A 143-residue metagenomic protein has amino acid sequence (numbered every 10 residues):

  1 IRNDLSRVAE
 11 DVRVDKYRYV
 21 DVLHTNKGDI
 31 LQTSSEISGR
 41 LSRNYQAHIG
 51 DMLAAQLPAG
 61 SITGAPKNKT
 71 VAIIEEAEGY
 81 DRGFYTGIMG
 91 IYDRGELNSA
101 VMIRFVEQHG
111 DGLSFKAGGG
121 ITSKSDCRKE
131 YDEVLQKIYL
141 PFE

Functional and structural regions predicted by a protein language model:
I1-R7, V20-H24: Short acidic, Gly/Ser-rich segments with clustered Asp/Glu that frequently serve as metal-coordination loops in enzyme
L5, R13-K16, G64, R82: Extended hydrophobic-aromatic, low-complexity segments
S6-E10, S42: Hydrophobic/aromatic-lined pockets within catalytic cores
V12-T33: Gly/Ser/Thr-rich active-site loops/lids in small-molecule metabolic enzymes that frequently grip phosphoryl groups
N26-E143: Conserved hydrophobic core element of enzyme catalytic domains
